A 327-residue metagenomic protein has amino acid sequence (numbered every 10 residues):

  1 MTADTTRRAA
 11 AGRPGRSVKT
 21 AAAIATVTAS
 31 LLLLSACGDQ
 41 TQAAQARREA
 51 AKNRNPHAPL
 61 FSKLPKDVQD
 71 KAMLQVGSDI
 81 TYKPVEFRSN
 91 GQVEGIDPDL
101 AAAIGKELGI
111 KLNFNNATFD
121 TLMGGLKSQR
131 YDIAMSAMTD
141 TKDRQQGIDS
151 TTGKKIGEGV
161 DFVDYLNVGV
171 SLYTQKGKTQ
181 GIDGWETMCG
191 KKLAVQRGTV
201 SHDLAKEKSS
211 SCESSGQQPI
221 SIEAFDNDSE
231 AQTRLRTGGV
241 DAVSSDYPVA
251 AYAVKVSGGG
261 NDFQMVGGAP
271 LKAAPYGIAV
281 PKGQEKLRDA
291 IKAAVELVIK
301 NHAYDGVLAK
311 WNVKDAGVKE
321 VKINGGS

Functional and structural regions predicted by a protein language model:
L32-A36: C-terminal motif of bacterial Sec signal peptides marking the signal peptidase cleavage site
G38-T41: Bacterial signal peptide processing site
A46-M138: Extracytoplasmic small-molecule ligand-binding "clamshell" domains of the periplasmic binding protein/Venus flytrap
K83, V93-K106, N167-N227, A242 (+1 more regions): Bilobed "Venus flytrap"/periplasmic-binding protein-like clamshell domains and structurally analogous long
K111-E186: Acidic, polar ligand-binding/catalytic clefts
M138-K155, K206-E207, T237, D241-K272: A ligand-binding cleft/hinge motif common to bilobed small-molecule-binding domains
D164-T174, K255-A294, V313-S327: Periplasmic-binding protein-like
V200-A205, V295-W311: Periplasmic-binding protein-like
